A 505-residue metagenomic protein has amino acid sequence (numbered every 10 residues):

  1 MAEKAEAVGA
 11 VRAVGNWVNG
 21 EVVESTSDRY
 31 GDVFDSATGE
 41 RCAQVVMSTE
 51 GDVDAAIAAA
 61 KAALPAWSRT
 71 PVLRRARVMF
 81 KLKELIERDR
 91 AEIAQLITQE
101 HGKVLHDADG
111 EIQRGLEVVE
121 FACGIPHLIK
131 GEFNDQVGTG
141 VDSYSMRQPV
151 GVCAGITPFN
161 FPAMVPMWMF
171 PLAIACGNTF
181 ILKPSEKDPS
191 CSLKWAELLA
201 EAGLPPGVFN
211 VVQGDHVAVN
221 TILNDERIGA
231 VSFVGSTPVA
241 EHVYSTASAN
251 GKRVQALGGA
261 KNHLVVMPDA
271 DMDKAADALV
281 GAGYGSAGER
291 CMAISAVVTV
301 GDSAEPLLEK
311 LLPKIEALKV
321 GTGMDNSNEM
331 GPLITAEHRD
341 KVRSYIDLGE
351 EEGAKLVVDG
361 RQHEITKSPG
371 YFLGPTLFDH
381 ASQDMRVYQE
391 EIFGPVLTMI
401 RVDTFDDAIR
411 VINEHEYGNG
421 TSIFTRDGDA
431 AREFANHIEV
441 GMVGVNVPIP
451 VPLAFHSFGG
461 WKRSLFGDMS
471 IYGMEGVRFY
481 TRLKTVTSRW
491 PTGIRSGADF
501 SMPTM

Functional and structural regions predicted by a protein language model:
M1-A37: Hydrophobic face of amphipathic alpha-helices that form TPR/SEL1-like repeat modules and related alpha-solenoid
T38-Q44, L204, I228, V265 (+5 more regions): Conserved C-terminal structural/oligomerization subdomain of aldehyde/semialdehyde dehydrogenase
G39, R75, I97, V119 (+9 more regions): Residue-level signal for inorganic ion chemistry
E40-I129, G140: Glycine-rich loop-to-alpha-helix module at the N-terminal edge of alpha/beta enzyme cores
L64, S68, K83-I86, R90 (+20 more regions): Structural signal for hydrophobic packing residues in well-ordered secondary-structure cores of soluble enzyme domains
K81, G140-D142, G360-T366: Short, solvent-exposed loop/turn elements at beta->coil junctions and helix N-caps that rim active or binding pockets
G131-K274, S327, V402, G467: Rossmann-like NAD(P) dinucleotide-binding subdomain of oxidoreductase/dehydrogenase enzymes
P238-S382, V411, V445, T492-S496 (+1 more regions): ALDH superfamily catalytic-core signature
